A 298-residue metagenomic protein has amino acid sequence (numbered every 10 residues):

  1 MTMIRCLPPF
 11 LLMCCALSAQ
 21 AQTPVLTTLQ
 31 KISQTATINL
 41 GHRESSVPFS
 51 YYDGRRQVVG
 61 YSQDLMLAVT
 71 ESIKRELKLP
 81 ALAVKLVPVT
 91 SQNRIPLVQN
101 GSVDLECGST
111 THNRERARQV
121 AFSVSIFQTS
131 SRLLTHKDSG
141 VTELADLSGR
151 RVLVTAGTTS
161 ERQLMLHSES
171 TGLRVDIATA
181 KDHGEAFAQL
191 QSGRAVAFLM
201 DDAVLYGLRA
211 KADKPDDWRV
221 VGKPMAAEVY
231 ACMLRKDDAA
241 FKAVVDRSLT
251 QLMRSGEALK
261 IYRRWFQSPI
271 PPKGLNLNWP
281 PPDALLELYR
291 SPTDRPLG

Functional and structural regions predicted by a protein language model:
L12-A21: Hydrophobic h-region of N-terminal signal peptides that target proteins for export in Gram-negative bacteria
Q22-E106: Extracytoplasmic small-molecule ligand-binding "clamshell" domains of the periplasmic binding protein/Venus flytrap
T23-L29, Q63-S72, D138, A145 (+4 more regions): Extended ligand-binding regions for polar small-molecule ligands
L29, V58, S109, R116-I126 (+2 more regions): A structural signal for short loop-to-beta-strand junctions that line the ligand-binding cleft of periplasmic/secreted
N39-P48, V58-R75, T111, T129-H183 (+1 more regions): Bilobed "Venus flytrap"/periplasmic-binding protein-like clamshell domains and structurally analogous long
E44, F127-D138, D202-A203, A210-L249 (+2 more regions): Periplasmic-binding protein-like
L67, E71, K78-D146, A284-G298: Acidic, polar ligand-binding/catalytic clefts
N93, C107-R118, Q163-S170, Q191-A226 (+1 more regions): A ligand-binding cleft/hinge motif common to bilobed small-molecule-binding domains
